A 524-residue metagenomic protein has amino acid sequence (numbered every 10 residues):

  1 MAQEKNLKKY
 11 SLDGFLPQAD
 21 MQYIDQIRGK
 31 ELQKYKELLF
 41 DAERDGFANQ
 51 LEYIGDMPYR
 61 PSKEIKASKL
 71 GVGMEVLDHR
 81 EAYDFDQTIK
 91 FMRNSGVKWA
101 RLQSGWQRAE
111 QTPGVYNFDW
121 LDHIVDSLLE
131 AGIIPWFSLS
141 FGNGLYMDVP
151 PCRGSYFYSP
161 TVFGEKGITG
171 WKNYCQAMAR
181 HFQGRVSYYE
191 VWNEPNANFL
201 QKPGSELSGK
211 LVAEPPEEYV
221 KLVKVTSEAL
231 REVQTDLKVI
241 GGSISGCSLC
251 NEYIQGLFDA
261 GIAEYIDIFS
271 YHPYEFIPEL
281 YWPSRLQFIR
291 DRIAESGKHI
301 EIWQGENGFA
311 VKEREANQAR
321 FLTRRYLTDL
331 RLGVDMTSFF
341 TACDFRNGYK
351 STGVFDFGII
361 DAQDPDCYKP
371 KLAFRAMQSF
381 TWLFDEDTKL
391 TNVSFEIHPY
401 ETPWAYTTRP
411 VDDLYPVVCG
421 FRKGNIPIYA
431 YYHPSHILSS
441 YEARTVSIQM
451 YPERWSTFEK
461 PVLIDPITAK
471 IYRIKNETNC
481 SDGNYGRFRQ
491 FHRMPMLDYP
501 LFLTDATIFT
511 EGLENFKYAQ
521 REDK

Functional and structural regions predicted by a protein language model:
M1-K98, G105, D505-K524: Mature N-terminal, pre-catalytic/accessory segment of carbohydrate-active enzymes
N6-Q22, E31-D56, Y326-E442, S456-V462 (+3 more regions): Aromatic- and carboxylate-lined catalytic core of secreted/periplasmic carbohydrate-active enzymes
A82, V149-I268, H272-D291, V311-L327 (+2 more regions): Active-site cleft segment of glycoside hydrolase catalytic domains centered on the general acid/base Glu
Y83-Q107, H123-S127, A131-S140: Catalytic domains of carbohydrate-active enzymes, especially glycoside hydrolases
Q103-E110, F137-G154, P195-A197, G246: Aromatic-lined carbohydrate-binding surfaces of glycoside hydrolases
E264, Y274-S351, A362-F380: Catalytic-core region of carbohydrate-active enzymes that cleave or remodel glycosidic bonds
S435-T457, P495, E511, F516-Y518: Surface-exposed beta-strand/loop patches in extracellular or lumenal glycoproteins
R473-K524: C-terminal beta-strand-rich structural cap/linker in extracellular carbohydrate-active enzymes
